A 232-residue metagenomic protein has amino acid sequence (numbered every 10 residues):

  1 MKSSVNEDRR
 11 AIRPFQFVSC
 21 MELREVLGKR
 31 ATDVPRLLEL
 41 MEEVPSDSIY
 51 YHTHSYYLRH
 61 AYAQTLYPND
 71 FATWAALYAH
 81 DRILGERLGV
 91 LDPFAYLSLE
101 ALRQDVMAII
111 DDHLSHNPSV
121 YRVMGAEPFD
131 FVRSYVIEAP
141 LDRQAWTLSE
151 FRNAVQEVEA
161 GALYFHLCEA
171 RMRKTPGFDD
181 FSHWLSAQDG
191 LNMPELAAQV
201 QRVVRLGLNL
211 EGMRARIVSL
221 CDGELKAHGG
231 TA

Functional and structural regions predicted by a protein language model:
K2-E100, Y121-L163, L167-R171, D189 (+2 more regions): N-terminal domain-start signal
A95-L114, C221: Repeat-associated, polar segments at repeat-unit boundaries in modular proteins
H116-S119: Extended amphipathic alpha-helical bundle segments that form the ordered cores of C-terminal catalytic/regulatory
E169-K174, F178-A187: An amphipathic alpha-helical core segment
S182-A187, P194-V200: Extended alpha-helical scaffolding segments
